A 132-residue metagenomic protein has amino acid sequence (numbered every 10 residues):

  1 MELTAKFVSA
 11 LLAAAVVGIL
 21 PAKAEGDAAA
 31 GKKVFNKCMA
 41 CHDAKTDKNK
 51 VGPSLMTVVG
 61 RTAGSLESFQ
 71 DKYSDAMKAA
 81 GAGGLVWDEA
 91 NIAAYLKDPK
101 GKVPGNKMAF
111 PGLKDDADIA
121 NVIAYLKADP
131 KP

Functional and structural regions predicted by a protein language model:
M1-A10: Bacterial N-terminal signal peptides that target proteins for export
S9-G18: Bacterial N-terminal signal peptides
I19-E25: Sec/Tat signal peptide C-region and signal peptidase I cleavage site
L20, V34, A109: Conserved Rossmann-like nucleotide-binding pocket used by diverse enzymes that bind dinucleotide cofactors
E25-K50, L55: Sequence/structural segment immediately N-terminal to covalent heme-attachment motifs in c-type and related
A44-T46, T57-A90, F110-A120: Electron-transfer interface patches adjacent to heme c in soluble/periplasmic c-type cytochromes and di-/multiheme
S54, V58, Y125: Short acidic/histidine-centered micro-motifs embedded in hydrophobic/aromatic stretches that mark compact functional
V86-P132: C-terminal capping alpha-helices of c-type cytochrome domains
